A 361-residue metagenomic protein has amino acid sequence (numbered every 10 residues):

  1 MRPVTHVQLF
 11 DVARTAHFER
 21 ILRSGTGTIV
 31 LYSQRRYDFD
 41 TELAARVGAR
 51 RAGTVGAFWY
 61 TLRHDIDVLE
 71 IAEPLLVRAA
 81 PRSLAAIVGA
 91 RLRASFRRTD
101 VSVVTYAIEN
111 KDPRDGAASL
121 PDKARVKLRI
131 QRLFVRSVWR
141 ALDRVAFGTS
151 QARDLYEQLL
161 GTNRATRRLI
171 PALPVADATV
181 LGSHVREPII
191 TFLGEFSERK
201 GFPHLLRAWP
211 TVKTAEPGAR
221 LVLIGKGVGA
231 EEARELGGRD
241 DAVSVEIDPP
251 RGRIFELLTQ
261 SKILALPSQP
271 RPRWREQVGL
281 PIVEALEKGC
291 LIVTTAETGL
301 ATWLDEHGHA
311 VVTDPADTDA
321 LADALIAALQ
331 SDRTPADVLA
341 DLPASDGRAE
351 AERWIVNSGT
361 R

Functional and structural regions predicted by a protein language model:
L69, V180-K200, L206-W209: Conserved donor-binding/catalytic core segment of Leloir-type glycosyltransferases
R114-D115, R275-E276, A296-H307, V311-V312: Short acidic/histidine- and often glycine-rich active-site loop of Leloir-type glycosyltransferases that engages
D115-G116, A124-L128, R132-R167: A short, active-site helix/loop in glycosyltransferases that binds the activated sugar's phosphate group
R220-A233: Glycosyltransferase donor-sugar binding loop
E231-F255, Q260-I263: Nucleotide-activated donor-binding/catalytic signature segment of Leloir-type glycosyltransferases, i.e., the conserved
L266, A285-E287, L291-T294: Short hydrophobic beta-strand element within catalytic cores of glycosyltransferases and related nucleotide-activated
L266-I282, A301-T302: Nucleotide-sugar-dependent
E306-D319, D323-R333: Conserved acidic donor-binding segment of nucleotide-sugar-dependent glycosyltransferases
